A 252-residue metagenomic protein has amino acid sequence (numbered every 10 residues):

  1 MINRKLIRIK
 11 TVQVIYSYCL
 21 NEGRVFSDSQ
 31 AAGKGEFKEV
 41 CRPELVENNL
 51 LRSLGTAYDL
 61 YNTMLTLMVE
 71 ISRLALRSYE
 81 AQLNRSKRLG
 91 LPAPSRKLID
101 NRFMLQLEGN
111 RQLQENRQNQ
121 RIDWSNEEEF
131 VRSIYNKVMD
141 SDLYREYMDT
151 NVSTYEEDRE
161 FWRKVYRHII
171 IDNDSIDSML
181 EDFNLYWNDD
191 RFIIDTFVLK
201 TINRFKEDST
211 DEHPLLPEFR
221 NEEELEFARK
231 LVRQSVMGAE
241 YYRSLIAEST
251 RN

Functional and structural regions predicted by a protein language model:
M1-N252: Class I Rossmann-like S-adenosyl-L-methionine
